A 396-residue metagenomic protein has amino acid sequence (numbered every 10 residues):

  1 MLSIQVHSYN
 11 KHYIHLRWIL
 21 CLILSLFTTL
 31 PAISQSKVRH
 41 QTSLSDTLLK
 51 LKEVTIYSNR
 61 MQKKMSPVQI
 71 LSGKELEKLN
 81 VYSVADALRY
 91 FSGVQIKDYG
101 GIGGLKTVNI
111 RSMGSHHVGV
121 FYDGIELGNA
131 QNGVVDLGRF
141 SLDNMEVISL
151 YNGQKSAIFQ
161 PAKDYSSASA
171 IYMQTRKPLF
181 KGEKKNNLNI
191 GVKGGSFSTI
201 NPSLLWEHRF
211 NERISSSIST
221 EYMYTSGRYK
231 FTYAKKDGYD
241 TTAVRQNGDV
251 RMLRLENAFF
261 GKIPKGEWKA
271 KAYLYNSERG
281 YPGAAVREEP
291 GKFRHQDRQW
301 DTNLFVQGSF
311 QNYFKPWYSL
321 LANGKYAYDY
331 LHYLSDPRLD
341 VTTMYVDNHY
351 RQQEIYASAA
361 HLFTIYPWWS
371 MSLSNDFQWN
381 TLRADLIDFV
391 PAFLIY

Functional and structural regions predicted by a protein language model:
K37-R39, G227-F231, T242-R254, K265-L320 (+1 more regions): Flexible loop and strand-edge segments within Gram-negative outer membrane beta-barrel domains
L48-L79: N-terminal periplasmic "start-of-domain" segments of outer-membrane beta-barrel proteins
A85, R89-E126: Extracytoplasmic beta-strand/coil segments of soluble accessory domains associated with Gram-negative outer-membrane
S115, N211-R213, M223, I263-G266 (+2 more regions): Outer-membrane beta-barrel channels and translocator barrels
L142-N189: A beta-strand signature from Gram-negative outer-membrane beta-barrel systems, especially the internal plug domain
T175, V192-S198, Y222-S226, I263-K265 (+4 more regions): Transmembrane beta-strands of outer-membrane beta-barrel pores
N186-I190, S216-I218, W268-A270, S319-G324 (+1 more regions): Transmembrane beta-strands of outer-membrane beta-barrel proteins
P202-H208, L255-I263, V306-N312, A357-F363: Residues on the lipid-exposed face of transmembrane beta-strands in outer-membrane beta-barrel proteins
